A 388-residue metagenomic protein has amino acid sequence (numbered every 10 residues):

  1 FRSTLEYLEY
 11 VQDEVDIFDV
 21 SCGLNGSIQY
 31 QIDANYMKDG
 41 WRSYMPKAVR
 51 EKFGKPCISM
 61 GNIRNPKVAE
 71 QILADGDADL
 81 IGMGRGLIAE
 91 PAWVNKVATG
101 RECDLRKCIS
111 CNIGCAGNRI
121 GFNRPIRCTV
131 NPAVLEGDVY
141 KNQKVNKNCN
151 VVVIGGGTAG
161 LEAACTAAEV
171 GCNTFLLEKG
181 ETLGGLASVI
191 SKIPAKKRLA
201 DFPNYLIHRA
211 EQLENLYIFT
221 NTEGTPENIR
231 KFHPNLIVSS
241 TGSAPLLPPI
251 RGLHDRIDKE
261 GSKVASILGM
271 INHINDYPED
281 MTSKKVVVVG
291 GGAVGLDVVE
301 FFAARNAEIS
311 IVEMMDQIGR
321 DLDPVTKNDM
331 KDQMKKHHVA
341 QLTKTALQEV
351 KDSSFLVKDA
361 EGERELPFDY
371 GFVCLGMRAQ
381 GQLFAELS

Functional and structural regions predicted by a protein language model:
F1-I154, T158, E162, T166-E169 (+5 more regions): Flavin-dependent oxidoreductase catalytic cores
V20, M83, I237-S240, V288 (+1 more regions): Redox-cofactor binding/interface segments in oxidoreductases and associated redox assembly factors
P132-K144, R209-Q212, I218-T220, L246-R305 (+1 more regions): Glycine-rich dinucleotide-binding loop and its adjacent helix/turn
K147-N150, N221, T282-K285, K344 (+1 more regions): Phosphate-coordination loops involved in phosphoryl transfer and adenosine-cofactor binding
V153, L176, V288-V289, I311: Hydrophobic Val/Ile/Leu positions in short beta-strands of Rossmann-like dinucleotide-binding domains
L176-E211, V299-T345: Rossmann-like dinucleotide-binding cores of NAD(P)H-dependent redox enzymes
F219-F232, T343-S354: A conserved short coil-to-beta-strand element within the FAD-binding core of flavoproteins
P234-L236, S240-P248, L268, F368-G381: Glycine-/small-residue-rich beta->alpha transition segments that form the dinucleotide
